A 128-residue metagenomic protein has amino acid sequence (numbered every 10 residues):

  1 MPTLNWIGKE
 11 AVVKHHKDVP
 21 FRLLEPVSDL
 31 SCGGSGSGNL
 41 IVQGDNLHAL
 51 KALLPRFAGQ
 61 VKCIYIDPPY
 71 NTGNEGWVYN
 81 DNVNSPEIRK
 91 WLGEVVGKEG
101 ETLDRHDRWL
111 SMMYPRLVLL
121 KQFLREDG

Functional and structural regions predicted by a protein language model:
M1-Y65, Y70-L117: DnaQ-like (DEDDh/DEDDy) 3′-5′ exonuclease domain used for proofreading and 3′-end trimming on nucleic acids
Q60, L124-G128: Short glycine-dipeptide loop
